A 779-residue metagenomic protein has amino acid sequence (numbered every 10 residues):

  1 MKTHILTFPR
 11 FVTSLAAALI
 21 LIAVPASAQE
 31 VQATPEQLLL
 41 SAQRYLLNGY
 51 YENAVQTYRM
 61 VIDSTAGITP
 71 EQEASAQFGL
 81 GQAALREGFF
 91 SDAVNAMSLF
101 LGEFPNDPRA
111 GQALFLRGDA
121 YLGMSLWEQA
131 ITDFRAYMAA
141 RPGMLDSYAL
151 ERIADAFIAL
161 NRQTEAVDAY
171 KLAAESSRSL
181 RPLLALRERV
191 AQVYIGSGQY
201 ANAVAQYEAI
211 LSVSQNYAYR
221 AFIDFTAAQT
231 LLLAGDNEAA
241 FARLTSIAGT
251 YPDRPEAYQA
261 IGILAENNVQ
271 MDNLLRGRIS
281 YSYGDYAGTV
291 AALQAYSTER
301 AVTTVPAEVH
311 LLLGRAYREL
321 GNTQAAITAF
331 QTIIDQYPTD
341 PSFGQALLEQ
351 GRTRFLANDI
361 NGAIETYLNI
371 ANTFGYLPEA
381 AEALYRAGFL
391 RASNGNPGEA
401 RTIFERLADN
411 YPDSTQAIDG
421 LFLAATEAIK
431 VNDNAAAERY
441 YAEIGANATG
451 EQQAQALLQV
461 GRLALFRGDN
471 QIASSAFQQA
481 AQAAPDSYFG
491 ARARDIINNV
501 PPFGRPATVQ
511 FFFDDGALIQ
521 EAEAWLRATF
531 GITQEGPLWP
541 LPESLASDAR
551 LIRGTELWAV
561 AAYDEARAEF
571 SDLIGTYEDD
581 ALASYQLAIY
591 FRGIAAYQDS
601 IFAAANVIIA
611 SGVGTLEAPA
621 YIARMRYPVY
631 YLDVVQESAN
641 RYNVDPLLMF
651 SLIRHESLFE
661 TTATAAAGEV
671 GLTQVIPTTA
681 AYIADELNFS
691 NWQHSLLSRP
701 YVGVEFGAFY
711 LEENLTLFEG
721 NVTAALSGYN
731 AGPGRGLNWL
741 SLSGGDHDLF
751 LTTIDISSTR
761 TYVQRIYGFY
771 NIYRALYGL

Functional and structural regions predicted by a protein language model:
K2-L15: Bacterial N-terminal signal peptides that target proteins for export
I5, A26-H655, F659-A667, T673 (+5 more regions): Acidic, polar-rich low-complexity tracts and alpha-helical solenoid repeat scaffolds
T13-A23: Bacterial N-terminal signal peptides
S474-A476, F489, R505, Y590-F591 (+3 more regions): Catalytic and substrate-binding regions of cell-wall glycan-acting enzymes that process beta-1,4-linked
A549, Y631, P700, D755 (+1 more regions): Helical mechanochemical/support elements of P-loop NTPase systems and associated helical scaffolds
T673-Q674, V704: Short glycine- and hydrophobic/aromatic-rich loop-to-beta-strand nucleating segment in the catalytic cores
W692-V702: A short, structured beta-strand-centered segment in the mid-to-C-terminal lobe of catalytic cores from group-transfer
N714-L717: Terminal ABC-like ATPase head and other globular end-domains that cap long coiled-coil arms in SMC/Rad50/SbcC-family
